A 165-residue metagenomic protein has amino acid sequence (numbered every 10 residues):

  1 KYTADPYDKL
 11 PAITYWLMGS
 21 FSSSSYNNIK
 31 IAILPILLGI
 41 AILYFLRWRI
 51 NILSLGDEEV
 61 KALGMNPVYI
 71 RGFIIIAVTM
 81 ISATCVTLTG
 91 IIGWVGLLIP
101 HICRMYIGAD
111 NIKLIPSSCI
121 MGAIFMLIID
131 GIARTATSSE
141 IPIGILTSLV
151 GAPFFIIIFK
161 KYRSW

Functional and structural regions predicted by a protein language model:
K1-W165: Alpha-helical transmembrane segments in inner-membrane proteins
